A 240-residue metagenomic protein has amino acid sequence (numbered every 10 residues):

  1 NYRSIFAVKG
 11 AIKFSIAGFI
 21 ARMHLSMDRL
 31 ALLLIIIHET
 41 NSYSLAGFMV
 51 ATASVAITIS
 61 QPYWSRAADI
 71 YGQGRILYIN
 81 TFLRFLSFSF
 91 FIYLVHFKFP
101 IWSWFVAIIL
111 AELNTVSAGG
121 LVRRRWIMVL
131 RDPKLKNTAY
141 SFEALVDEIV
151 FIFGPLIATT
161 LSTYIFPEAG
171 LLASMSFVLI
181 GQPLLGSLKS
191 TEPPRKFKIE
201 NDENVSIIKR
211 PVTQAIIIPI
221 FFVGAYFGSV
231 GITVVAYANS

Functional and structural regions predicted by a protein language model:
N1-A56, I207, P211-S240: Helix-loop boundary and gating motifs at the non-cytosolic
F19, P100-A118, F221: Hydrophobic core of transmembrane alpha-helices in multi-pass small-molecule transporters, especially MFS/SLC-type
L34-H38, I92, F153-S174: Transmembrane alpha-helix termini and helix-breaking/packing motifs in multi-pass membrane transporters
I59-Q73, S162: Helix-to-loop junctions at the C-terminal end of transmembrane segments in multipass secondary transporters
F82-F99: C-terminal ends and interior cores of transmembrane alpha-helices in multi-pass membrane transporters/permeases
I109-I149: Cytoplasmic helix-loop-helix junction between adjacent transmembrane helices in 12-TM secondary transporters
A118, S176-R195: C-terminal membrane-cytosol helix-exit motif in multi-pass small-molecule transporters
